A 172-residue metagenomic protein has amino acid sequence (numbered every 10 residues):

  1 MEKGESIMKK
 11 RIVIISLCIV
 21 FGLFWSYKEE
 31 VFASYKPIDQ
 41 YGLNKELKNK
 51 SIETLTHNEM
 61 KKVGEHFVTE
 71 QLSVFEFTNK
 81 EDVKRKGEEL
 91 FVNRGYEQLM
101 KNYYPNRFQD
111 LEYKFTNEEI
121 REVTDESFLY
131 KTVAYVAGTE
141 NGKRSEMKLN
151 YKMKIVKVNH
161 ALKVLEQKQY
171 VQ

Functional and structural regions predicted by a protein language model:
M1-I7: Short, Lys/Arg-enriched N-terminal segments with co-localized hydrophobic residues within the first ~10-30 amino acids
I14-S26: Hydrophobic membrane-insertion alpha-helices, especially the h-region of bacterial N-terminal signal peptides
W25-Y41: Sec-dependent signal peptide cleavage junction
L43-F108: Core segments of small alpha/beta cavity-forming domains
Q71, G87, E118, T132 (+1 more regions): Polar/charged side chains located within well-ordered beta-strands of beta-rich proteins
N102-V123: A short, amphipathic edge element
D125-Q172: Exposed beta-sheet edge and beta->alpha loop/turn motif
